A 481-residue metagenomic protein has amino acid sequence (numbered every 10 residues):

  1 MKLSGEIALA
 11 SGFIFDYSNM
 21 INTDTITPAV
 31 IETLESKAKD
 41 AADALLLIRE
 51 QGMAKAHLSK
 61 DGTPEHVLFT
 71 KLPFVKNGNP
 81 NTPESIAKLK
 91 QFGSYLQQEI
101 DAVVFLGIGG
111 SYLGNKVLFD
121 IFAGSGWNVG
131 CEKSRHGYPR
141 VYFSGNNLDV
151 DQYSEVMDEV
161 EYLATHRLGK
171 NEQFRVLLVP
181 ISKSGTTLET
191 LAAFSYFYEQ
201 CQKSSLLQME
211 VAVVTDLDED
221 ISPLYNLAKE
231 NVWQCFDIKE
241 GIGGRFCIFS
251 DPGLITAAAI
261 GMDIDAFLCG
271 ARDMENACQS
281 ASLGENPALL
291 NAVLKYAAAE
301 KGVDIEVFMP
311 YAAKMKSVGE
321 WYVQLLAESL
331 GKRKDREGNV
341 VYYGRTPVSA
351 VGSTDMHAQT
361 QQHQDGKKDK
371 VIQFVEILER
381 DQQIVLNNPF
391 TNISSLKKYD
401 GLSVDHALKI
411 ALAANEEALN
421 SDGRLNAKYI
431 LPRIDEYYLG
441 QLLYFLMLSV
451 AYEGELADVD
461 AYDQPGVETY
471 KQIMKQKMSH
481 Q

Functional and structural regions predicted by a protein language model:
K2-Q97, D101, F390-S394, K398-Y399: Extended, charge-enriched "interface" segments that sit outside catalytic cores
T70-N79, E99-L106, Y138-Y142, F174-S184 (+8 more regions): Glycine- and acidic
E84, K88-F92, Q152-V156, A193-Y196 (+2 more regions): Well-ordered alpha-helical segments embedded in enzymatic catalytic cores
S94-A281, Q472: Glycine-rich phosphate-binding loops that contact phosphosugars or nucleotide phosphates
D120-A123, D158-V160, F194-F197, A228-E230 (+4 more regions): Short, solvent-exposed amphipathic alpha-helical segments in soluble enzyme and RNA/protein-processing domains
K203-Q373, L378-Q382, D463-Q481: Active-site phosphate/pyrophosphate-binding segments
Y342, V348-R433: Helicase-primase coupling helices
A427-Y429, R433-Q481: C-terminal helical/tail subdomains of lipid-metabolizing enzymes
